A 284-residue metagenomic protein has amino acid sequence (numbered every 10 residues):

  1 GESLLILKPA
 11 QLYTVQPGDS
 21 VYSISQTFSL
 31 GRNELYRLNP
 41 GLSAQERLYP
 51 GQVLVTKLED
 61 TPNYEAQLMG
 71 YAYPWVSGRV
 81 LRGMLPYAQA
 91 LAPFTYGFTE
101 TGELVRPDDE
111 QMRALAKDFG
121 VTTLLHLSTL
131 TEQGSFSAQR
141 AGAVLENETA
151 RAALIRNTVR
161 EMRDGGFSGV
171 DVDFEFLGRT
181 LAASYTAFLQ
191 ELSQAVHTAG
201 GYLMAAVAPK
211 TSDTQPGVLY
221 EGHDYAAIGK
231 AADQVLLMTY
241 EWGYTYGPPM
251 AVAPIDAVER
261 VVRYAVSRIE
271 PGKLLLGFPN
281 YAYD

Functional and structural regions predicted by a protein language model:
G1-E2, G18, L48-G51: Loop/turn positions that initiate beta-strands
S3, Y73-W75, Y96, S128-L130 (+4 more regions): Active-site beta-loop-alpha junctions enriched in small/polar residues
S3-S29: Primarily a LysM-type cell-wall glycan-binding module
T14-G18, F28, G41, R47 (+9 more regions): Solvent-exposed, acidic/flexible segments
E59-A152, N157: Glycan-recognition patch characteristic of GH18 chitinases/ENGases and related GlcNAc/peptidoglycan-binding proteins
L68-A72, Q89-P93, T123-L127, V170-V172 (+3 more regions): Hydrophobic faces of well-ordered beta-strands that scaffold small-molecule active sites in alpha/beta enzyme cores
T95, A153-S184, Q234-P248: Active-site groove signature of glycoside hydrolases
E100-P107, A183-D284: Substrate-binding surface in catalytic domains of secreted glycosidases
